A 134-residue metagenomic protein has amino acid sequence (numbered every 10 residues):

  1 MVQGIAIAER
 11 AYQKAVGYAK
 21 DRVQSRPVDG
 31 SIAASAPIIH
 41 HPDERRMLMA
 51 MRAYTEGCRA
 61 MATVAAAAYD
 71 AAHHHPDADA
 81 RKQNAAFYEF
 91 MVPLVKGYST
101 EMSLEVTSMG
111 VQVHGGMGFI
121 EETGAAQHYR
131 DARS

Functional and structural regions predicted by a protein language model:
M1-Q3, I39-A53, R81-P93, V111 (+1 more regions): Glycine- and acidic
M1-S35, Y54-P76, S99-I120: Long, well-ordered alpha-helical segments
P27, R46-M47, E56, H128: Residues in flexible loops and secondary-structure boundaries
I38-I39, T123: Short helix-capping and inter-helix turn/linker motifs at the boundaries of alpha-helical repeat units
P76-N84, G115, A125: Intrinsically disordered, low-complexity acidic/Ser/Thr-rich segments used as protein-protein interaction/activation
M117-S134: Glycine-rich phosphate/cofactor-binding loops in nucleotide/flavin-utilizing enzymes
